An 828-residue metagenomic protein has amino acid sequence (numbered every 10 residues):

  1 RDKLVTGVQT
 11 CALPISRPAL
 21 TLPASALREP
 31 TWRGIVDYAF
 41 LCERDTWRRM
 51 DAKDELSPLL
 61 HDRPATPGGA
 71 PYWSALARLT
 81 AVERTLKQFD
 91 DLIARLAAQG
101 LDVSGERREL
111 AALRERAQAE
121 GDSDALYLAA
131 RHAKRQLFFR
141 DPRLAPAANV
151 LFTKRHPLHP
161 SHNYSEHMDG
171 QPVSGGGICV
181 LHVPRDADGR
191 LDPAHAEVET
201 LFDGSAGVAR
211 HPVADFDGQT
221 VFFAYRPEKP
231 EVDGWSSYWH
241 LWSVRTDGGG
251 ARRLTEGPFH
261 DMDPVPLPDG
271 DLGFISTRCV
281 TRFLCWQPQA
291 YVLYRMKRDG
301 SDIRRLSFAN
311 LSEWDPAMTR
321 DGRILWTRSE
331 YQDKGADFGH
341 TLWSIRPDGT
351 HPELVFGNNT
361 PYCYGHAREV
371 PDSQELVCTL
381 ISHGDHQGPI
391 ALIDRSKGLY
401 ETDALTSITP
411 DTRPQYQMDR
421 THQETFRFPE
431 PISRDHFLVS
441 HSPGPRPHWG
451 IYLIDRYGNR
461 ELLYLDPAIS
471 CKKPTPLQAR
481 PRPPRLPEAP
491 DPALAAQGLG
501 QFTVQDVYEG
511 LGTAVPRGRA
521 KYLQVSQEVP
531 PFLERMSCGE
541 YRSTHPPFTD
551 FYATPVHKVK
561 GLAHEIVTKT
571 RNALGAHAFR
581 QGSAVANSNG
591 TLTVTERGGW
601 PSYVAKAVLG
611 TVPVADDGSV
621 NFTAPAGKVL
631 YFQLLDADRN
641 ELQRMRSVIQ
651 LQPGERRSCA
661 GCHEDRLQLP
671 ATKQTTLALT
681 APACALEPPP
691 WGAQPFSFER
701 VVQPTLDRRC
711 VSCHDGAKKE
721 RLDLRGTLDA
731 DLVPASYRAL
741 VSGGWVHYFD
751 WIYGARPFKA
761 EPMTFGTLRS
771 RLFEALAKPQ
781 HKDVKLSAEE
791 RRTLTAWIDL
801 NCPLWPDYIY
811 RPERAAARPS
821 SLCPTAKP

Functional and structural regions predicted by a protein language model:
R1, A12-A77, R108-E115, A125-H132 (+10 more regions): Aromatic- and Gly/Pro-enriched helix-to-coil junctions and flexible linker segments
A97-T200, A206: Long amphipathic alpha-helical scaffold segments
A145-P146, F216-D217, L267-D269, T319-D321 (+2 more regions): Residue-level detector of Asp-centered blade-edge/turn motifs that repeat once per structural unit in beta-propeller
L151-T153, H159, T220-A224, L272-T277 (+3 more regions): Residue position within the beta-strands of beta-propeller blades
G175-G177, E231-W242, R282-V292, K334-W343 (+2 more regions): Structural motif
A187-G207, R245-H260, K297-L311, R346-C363 (+3 more regions): Multi-bladed beta-propeller domains
K229, W235-R295, S301-W314: Asp-box/WD-like beta-propeller blade repeats and closely related beta-sheet repeat scaffolds
G365-L453: Loop/turn-rich, solvent-exposed surfaces of beta-rich toroidal or solenoidal domains
